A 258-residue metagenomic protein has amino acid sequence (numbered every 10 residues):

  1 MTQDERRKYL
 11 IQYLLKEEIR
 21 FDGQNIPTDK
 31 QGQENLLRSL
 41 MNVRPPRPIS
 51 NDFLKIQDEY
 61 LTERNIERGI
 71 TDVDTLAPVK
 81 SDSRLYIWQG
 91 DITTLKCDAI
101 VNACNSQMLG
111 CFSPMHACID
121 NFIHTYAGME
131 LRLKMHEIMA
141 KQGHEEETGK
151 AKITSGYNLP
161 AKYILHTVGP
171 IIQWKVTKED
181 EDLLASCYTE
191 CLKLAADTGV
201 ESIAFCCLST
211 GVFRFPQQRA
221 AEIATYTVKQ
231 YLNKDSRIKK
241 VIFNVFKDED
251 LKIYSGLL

Functional and structural regions predicted by a protein language model:
M1-L258: Macrodomain-like recognition of ADP-ribose-binding/processing modules
